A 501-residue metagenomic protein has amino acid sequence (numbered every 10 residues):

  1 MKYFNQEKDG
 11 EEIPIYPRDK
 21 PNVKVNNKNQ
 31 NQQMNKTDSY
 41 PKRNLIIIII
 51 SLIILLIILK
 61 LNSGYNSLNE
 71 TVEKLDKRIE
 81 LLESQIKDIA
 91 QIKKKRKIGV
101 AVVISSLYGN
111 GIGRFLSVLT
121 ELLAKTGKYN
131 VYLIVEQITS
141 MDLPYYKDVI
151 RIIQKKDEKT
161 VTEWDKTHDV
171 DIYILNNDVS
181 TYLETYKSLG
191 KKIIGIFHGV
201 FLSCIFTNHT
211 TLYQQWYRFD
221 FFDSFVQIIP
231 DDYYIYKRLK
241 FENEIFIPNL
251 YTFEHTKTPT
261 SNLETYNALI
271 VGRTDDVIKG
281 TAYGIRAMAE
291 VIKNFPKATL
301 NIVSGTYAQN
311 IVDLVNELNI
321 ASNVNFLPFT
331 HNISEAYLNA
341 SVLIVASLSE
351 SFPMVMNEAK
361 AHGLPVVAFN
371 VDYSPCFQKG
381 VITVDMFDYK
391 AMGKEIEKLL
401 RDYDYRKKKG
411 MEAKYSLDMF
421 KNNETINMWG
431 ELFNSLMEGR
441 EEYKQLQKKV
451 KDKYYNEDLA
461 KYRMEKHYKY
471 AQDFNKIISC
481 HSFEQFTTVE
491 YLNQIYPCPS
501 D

Functional and structural regions predicted by a protein language model:
A101-V103, T260-K279, I285-M288: Conserved donor-binding/catalytic core segment of Leloir-type glycosyltransferases
N110-E121, D275-E290: A conserved mid-protein helix/loop that constitutes part of the nucleotide-sugar donor-binding site
I174-T181, F197: Short His-centered aromatic/hydrophobic patch
W216-E244: A short, active-site helix/loop in glycosyltransferases that binds the activated sugar's phosphate group
V312-F329: Nucleotide-activated donor-binding/catalytic signature segment of Leloir-type glycosyltransferases, i.e., the conserved
L348: Aromatic "clamp/platform" in nucleotide-sugar-dependent glycosyltransferases that forms part of the donor/acceptor
P365-A368: Short hydrophobic beta-strand element within catalytic cores of glycosyltransferases and related nucleotide-activated
V381-K390, K398-Y403: Conserved acidic donor-binding segment of nucleotide-sugar-dependent glycosyltransferases
